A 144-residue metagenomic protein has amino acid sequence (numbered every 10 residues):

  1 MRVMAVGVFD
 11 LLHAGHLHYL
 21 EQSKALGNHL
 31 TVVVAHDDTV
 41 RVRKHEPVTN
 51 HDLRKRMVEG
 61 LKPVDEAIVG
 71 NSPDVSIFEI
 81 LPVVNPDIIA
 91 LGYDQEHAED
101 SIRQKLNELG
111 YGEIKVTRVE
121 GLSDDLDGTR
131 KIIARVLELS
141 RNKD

Functional and structural regions predicted by a protein language model:
M1-D144: Nucleotidyltransferase catalytic core that binds NTPs
